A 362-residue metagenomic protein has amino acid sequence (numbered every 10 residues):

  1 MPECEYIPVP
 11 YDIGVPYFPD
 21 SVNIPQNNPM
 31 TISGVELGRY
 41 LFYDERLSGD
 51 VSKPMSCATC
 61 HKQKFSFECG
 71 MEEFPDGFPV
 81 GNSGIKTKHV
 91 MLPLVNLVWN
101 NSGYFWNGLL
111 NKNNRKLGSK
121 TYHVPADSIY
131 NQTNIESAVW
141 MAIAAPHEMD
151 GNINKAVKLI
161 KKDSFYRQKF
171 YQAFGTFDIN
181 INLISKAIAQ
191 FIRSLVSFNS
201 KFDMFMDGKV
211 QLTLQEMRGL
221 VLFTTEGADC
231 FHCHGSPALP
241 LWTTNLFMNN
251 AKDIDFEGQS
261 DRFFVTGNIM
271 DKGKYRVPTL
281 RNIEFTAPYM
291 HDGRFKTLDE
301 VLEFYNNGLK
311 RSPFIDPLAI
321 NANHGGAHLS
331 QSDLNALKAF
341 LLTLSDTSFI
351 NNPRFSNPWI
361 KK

Functional and structural regions predicted by a protein language model:
M1-K362: Periplasmic c-type cytochrome electron-transfer domains
